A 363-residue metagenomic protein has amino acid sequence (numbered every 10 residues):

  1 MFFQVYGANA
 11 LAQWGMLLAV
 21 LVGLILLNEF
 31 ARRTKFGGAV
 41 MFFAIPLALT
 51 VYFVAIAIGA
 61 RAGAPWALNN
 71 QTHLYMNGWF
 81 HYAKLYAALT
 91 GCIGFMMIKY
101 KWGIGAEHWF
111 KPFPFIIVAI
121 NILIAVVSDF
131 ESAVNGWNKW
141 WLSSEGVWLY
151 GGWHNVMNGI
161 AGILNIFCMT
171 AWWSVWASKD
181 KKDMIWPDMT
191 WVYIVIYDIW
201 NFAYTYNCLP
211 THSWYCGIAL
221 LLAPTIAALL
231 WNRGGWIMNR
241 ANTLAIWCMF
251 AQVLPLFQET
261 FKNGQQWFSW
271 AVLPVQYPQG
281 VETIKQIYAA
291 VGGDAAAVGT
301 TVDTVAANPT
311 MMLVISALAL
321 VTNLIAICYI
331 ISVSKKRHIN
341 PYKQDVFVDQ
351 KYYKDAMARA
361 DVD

Functional and structural regions predicted by a protein language model:
M1-G103: An N-terminal, globular interaction/scaffold subdomain
M1-Q4, A60-Y75, N135-W148, Q265-V272 (+1 more regions): Membrane-interface interhelical loops and short amphipathic "cap" helices that link adjacent transmembrane segments
A8-V20, I45, H73-C92, K111-I117 (+4 more regions): Alpha-helical transmembrane segments of polytopic membrane proteins
V20-L26, N201, C216-D363: C-terminal transmembrane-bundle signature of multipass membrane proteins, characterized by strong activation on
G23-T34, C92-G105, T170-D180, I226-G234 (+1 more regions): C-terminal ends of transmembrane helices
T34-M41, I104-I116, W191, G234-T243 (+1 more regions): Alpha-helical transmembrane segments and their helix-start/interface "positive-inside/aromatic belt" motifs in integral
A44-P65, C92-K99, F115-S132, W191-N207 (+1 more regions): Hydrophobic alpha-helical transmembrane segments and adjacent interfacial helices in integral membrane proteins
G105-G234: Generic multipass alpha-helical transmembrane bundles of integral membrane proteins
